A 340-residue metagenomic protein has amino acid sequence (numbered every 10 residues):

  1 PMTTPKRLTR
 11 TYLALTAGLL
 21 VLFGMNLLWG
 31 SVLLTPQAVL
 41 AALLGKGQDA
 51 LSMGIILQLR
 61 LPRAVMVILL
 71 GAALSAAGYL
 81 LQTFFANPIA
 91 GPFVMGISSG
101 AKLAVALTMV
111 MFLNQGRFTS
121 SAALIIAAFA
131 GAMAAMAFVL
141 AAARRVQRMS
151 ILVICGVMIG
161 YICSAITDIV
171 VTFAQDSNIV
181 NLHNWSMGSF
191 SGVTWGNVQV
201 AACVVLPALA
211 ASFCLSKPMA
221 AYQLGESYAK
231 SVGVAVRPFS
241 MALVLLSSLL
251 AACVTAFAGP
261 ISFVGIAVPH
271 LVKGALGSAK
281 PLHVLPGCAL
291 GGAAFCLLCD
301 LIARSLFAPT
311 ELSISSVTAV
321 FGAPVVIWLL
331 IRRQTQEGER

Functional and structural regions predicted by a protein language model:
P1-R340: Alpha-helical transmembrane segments in inner-membrane proteins
